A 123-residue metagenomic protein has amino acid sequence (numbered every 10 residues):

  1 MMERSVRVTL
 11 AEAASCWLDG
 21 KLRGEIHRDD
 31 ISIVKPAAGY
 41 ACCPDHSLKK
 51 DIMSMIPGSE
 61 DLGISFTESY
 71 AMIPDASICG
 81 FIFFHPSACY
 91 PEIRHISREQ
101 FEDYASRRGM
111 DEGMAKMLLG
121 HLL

Functional and structural regions predicted by a protein language model:
M1-C89: Small-residue-enriched alpha-helical segments and adjacent helix-cap loops that form tight helix-helix packing
I78-L123: Charged substrate- and nucleic-acid-binding regions of tRNA-handling and nucleotidyl-transfer enzymes, centered on
